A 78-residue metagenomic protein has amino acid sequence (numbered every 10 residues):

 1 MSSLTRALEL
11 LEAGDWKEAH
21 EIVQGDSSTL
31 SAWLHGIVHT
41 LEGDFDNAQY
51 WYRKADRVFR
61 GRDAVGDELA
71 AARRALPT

Functional and structural regions predicted by a protein language model:
S3, A32-H35: TPR repeat positional signature
L4, L11, W16, V23-Q24 (+1 more regions): Inward-facing hydrophobic residues that define packing positions of alpha-helical scaffold repeats
T5-E9, V38-H39: Residue-level signature for tetratricopeptide repeat
R6, E18, N47-A48: Alpha-helical positions within canonical tetratricopeptide repeat
W16, I22-V23, T29, V38: Eukaryotic endosomal/vacuolar membrane-trafficking regulators centered on PX-domain-mediated PI3P pathways
H20-S27, D56-R57, P77: A conserved position within tetratricopeptide repeats
S27-T29, L41-D63: TPR/TPR-like (Sel1-like) alpha-helical repeat modules
G36-F45, R62-T78: TPR/TPR-like alpha-solenoid helical repeat scaffolds
